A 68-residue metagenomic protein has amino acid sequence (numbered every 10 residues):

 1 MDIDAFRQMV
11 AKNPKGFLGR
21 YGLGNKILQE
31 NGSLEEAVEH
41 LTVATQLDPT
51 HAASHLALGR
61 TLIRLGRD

Functional and structural regions predicted by a protein language model:
K12, E30, Q46-L47: Structural marker of alpha-solenoid helical repeat scaffolds
I27-L28, L62: Residue at a conserved register position within TPR or TPR-like alpha-solenoid repeats
E30-N31, L65: Structural motif corresponding to the intra-repeat A-B loop/turn of tetratricopeptide repeats
